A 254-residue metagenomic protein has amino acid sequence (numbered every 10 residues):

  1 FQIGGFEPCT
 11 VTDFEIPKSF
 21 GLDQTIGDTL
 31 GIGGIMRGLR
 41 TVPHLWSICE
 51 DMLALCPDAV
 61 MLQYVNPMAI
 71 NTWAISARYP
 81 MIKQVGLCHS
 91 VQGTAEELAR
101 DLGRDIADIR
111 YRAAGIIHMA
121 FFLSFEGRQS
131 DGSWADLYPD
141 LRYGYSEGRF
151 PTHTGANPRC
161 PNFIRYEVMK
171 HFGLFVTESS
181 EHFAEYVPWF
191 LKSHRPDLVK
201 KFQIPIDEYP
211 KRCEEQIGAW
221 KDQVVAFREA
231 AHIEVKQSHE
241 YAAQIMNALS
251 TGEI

Functional and structural regions predicted by a protein language model:
F1-Q2: Hydrophobic or amphipathic alpha-helical targeting/insertion segments
G5, C9-Y79: Rossmann-fold NAD(P)-binding glycine/threonine-rich loop
D23-G27, G86-H89, I109-R112, A135-Y138: Glycine-rich loops and low-complexity Gly/Arg-rich segments that provide flexible linkers or classic glycine-based
D28-G33, Q92-E96, I117, L141-Y145: Short C-terminal domain-edge/linker segments immediately following a structured domain
R40-P43, I70, G93, K236 (+2 more regions): Conserved active-site and cofactor/substrate-binding residues in soluble primary-metabolism enzymes
E50, L55-C56, V60-G127: Rossmann-fold dinucleotide-binding core
G103-I254: Long, compositionally biased stretches enriched for glycine and/or charged residues
